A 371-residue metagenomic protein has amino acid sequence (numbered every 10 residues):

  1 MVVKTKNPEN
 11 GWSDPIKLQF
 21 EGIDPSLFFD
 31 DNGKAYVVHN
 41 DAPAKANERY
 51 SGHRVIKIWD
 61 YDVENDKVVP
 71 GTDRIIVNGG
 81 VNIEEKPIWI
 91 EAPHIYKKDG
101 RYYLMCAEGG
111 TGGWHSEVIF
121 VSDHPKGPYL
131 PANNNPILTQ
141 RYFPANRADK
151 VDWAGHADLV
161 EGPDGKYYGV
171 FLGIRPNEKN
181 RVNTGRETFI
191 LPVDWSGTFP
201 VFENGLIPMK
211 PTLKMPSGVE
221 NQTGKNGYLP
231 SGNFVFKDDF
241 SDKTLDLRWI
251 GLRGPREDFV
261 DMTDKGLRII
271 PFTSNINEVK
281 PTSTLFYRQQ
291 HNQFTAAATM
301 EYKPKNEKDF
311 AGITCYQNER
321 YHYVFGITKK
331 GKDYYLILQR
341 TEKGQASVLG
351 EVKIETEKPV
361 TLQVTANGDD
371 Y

Functional and structural regions predicted by a protein language model:
M1-Y371: Carbohydrate-active catalytic/glycan-binding domains of CAZyme proteins, especially the secreted or lumenal ectodomains
